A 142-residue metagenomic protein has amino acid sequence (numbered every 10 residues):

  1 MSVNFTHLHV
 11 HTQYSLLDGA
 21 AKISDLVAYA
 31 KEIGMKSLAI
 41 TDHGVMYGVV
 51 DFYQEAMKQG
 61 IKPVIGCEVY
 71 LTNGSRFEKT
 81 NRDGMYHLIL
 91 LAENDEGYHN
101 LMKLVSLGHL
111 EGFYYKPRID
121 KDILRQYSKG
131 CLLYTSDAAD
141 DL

Functional and structural regions predicted by a protein language model:
M1-S136: Phosphodiester-processing cores and adjacent nucleic acid-binding clamps
D137-L142: A short, hydrophobic C-terminal helix/tail in secreted or cell-surface proteins
